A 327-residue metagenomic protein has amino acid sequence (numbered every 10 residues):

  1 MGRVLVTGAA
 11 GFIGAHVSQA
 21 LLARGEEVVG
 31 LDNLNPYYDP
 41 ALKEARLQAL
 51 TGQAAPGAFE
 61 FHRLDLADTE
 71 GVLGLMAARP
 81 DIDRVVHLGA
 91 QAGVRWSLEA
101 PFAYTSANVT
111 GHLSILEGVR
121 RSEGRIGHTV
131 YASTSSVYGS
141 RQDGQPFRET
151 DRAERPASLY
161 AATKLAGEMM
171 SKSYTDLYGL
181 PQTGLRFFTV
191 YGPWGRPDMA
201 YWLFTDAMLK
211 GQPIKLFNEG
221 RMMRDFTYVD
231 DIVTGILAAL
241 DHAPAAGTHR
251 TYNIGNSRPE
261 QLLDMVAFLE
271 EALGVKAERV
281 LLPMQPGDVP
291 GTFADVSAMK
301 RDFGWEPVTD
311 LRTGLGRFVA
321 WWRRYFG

Functional and structural regions predicted by a protein language model:
M1-V190, W305, T309, W321: N-terminal Rossmann-like NAD(P)+-binding domain of SDR-like oxidoreductases, especially those catalyzing
A10-I13, Q91, R95, L113 (+6 more regions): Gly/Ser/Thr-rich beta-alpha loop segments that engage phosphate groups in nucleotides
A20, S114, D206-G327: C-terminal substrate-binding subdomain of Rossmann-fold SDR/epimerase-dehydratase oxidoreductases
L66, R152, G192, R221 (+1 more regions): Residues that form or immediately flank small-molecule/cofactor binding pockets and catalytic motifs
G144-P146, P197-T205, L269: A glycine/serine/threonine-rich, flexible loop-to-helix segment that serves as the NAD(P) cofactor-binding "lid"
L159, G167, P197, L262 (+1 more regions): Conserved donor sugar-nucleotide recognition element shared by glycan-biosynthetic enzymes
A166, M170, Y174, F204 (+2 more regions): Hydrophobic alpha-helix immediately C-terminal to the catalytic Tyr-X-X-X-Lys motif of short-chain
